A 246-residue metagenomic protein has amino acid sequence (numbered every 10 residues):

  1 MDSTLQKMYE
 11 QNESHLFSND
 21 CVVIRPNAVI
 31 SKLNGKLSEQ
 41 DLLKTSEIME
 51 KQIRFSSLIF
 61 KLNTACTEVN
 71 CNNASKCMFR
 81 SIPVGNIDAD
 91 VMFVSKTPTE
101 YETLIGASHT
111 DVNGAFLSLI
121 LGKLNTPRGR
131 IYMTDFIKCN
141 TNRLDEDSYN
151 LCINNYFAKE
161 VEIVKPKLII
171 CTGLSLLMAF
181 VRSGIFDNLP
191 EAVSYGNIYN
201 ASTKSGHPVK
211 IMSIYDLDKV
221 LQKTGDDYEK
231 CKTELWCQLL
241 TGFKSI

Functional and structural regions predicted by a protein language model:
D2-I246: A polyanion-binding, active-site-adjacent surface
